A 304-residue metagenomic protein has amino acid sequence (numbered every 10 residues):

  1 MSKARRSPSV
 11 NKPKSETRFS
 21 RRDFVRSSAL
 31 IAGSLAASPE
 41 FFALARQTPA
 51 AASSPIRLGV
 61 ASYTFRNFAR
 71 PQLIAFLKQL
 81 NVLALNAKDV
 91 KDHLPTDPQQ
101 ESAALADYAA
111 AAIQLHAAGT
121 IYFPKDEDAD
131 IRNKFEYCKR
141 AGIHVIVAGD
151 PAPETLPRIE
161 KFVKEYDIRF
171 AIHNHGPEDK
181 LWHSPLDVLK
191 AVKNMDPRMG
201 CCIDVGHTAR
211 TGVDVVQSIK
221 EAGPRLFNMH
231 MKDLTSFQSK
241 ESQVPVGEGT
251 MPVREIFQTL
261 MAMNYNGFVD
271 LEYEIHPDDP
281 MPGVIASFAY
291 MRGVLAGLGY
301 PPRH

Functional and structural regions predicted by a protein language model:
M1-F19: N-terminal secretory signal peptides
R18-D23, S34-A50: N-terminal twin-arginine translocation
A29, G33-S34, Q72-I74, D107 (+5 more regions): Active-site acidic/histidine proton-transfer and metal-coordination neighborhood in alpha/beta enzyme cores
I56-A61, L85-A87, L115-T120, I146-A148 (+4 more regions): Hydrophobic faces of well-ordered beta-strands that scaffold small-molecule active sites in alpha/beta enzyme cores
V60, L77, Y108, C138 (+6 more regions): Conserved, mostly hydrophobic/aromatic
L73-V90, G142: Catalytic domains of carbohydrate-active enzymes, especially glycoside hydrolases
I74, L181-P185, L189, A209-N266 (+1 more regions): Gly/Pro-rich active-site loop or hairpin
N86-A103: Glycine-rich, proline-tolerant flexible connector loops at the mouths of alpha/beta enzymes
